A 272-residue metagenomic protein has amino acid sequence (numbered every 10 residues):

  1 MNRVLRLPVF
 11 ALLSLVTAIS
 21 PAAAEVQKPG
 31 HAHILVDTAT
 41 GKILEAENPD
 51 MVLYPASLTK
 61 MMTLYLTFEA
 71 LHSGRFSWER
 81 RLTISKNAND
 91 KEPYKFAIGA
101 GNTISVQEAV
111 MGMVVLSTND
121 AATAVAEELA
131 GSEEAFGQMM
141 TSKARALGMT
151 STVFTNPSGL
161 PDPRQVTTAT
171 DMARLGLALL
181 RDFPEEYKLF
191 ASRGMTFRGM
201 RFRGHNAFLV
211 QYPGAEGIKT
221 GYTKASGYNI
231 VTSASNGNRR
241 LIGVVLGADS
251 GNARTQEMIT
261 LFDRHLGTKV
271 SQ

Functional and structural regions predicted by a protein language model:
M1, S20-A23: Short linear, low-complexity motifs centered on an aromatic residue
M1-V9: Bacterial N-terminal signal peptides that target proteins for export
P8-A18: Bacterial N-terminal signal peptides
T17, A24-E25, G221-K224: Short, solvent-exposed secondary-structure boundary motifs
A22-T170, L177-L180: Active-site-adjacent loops and short helices of periplasmic peptidoglycan-processing enzymes
M149-V153, P157, P161-Q272: Domain-terminus/edge residues, biased toward the C-terminal soluble/receptor-binding domains of extracytoplasmic
